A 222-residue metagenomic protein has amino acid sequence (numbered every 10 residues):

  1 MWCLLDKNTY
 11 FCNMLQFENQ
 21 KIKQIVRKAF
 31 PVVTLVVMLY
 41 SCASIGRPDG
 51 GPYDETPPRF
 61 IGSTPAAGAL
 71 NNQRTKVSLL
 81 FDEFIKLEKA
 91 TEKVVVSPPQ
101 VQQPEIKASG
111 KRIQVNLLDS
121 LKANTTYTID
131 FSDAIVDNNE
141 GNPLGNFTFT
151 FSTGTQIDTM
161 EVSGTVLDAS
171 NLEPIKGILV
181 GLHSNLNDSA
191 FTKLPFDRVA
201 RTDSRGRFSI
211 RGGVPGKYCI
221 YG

Functional and structural regions predicted by a protein language model:
M1-P58: Bacterial Sec-dependent N-terminal signal peptides
I25, C42-Y221: Acidic, low-complexity Ser/Thr/Gly/Pro-rich repeat segments typical of extracellular/periplasmic and surface-exposed
